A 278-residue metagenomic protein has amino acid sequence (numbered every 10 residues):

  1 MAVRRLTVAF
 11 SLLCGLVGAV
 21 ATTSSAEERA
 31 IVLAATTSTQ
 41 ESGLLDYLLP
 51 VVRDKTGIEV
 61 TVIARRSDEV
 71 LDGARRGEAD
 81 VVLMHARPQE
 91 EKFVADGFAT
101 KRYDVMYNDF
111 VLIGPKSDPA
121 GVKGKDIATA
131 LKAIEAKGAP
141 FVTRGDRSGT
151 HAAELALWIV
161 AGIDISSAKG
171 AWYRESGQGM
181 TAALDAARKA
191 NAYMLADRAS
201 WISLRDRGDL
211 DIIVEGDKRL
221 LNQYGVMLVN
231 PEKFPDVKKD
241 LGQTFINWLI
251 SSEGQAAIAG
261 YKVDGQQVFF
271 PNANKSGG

Functional and structural regions predicted by a protein language model:
M1-V3: N-terminal secretory signal peptides that target proteins for export/translocation
T7-A19: Bacterial N-terminal signal peptides
A19-E28: Boundary at the C-terminal end of the N-terminal hydrophobic targeting segment
E27-E59, D68, D72-E78, R87 (+2 more regions): Exported/periplasmic ABC-transporter solute-binding proteins
V81-Y107: Acidic, polar ligand-binding/catalytic clefts
L112: Serine endopeptidase catalytic core focused on the charge-relay Asp
